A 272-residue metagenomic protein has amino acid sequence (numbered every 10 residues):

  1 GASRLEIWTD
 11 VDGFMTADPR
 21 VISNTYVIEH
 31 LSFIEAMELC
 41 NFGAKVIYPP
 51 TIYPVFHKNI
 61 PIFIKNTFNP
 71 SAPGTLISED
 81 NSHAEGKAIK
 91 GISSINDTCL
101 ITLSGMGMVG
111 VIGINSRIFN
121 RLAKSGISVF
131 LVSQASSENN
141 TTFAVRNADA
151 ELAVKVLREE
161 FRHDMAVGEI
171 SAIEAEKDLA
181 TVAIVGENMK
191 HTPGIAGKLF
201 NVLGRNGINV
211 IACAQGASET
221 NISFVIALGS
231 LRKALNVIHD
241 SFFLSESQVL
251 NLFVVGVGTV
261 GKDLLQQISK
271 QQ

Functional and structural regions predicted by a protein language model:
G1-Q248: C-terminal catalytic "cap/lid" subdomain
N251-S269: Glycine-rich adenosine-cofactor-binding loop
